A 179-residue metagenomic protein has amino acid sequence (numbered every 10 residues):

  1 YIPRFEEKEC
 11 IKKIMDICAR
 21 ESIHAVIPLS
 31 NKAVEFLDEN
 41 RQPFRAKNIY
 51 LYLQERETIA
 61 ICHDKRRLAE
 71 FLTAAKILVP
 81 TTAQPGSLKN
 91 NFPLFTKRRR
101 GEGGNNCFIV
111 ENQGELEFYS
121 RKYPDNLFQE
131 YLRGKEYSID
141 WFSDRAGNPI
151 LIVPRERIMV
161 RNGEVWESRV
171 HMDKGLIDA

Functional and structural regions predicted by a protein language model:
Y1, I27-P28, Q129: Redox-cofactor binding/interface segments in oxidoreductases and associated redox assembly factors
Y1-I17: Glycine-rich, highly charged phosphate/nucleotide-binding loops
C10, N112, L176-I177: Amphipathic coiled-coil/heptad-repeat helices and related helical stalk/stem segments that mediate oligomerization
I14, L37, I139: Aromatic/hydrophobic pocket-lining residues that form π-stacking "cages" and hydrophobic walls in ligand
E21-H63, L78-T81: A short, GP-enriched loop/loop-strand-helix hinge that lies immediately N-terminal to, or at the N-terminal rim
R56-E136, S143-N148: Active-site nucleotide/adenylate-binding loops and adjacent lid/helix of ATP-dependent enzymes
Q129-A179: ATP-dependent carboxylate/phosphate-activation module, predominantly the ATP-grasp catalytic core and closely related
